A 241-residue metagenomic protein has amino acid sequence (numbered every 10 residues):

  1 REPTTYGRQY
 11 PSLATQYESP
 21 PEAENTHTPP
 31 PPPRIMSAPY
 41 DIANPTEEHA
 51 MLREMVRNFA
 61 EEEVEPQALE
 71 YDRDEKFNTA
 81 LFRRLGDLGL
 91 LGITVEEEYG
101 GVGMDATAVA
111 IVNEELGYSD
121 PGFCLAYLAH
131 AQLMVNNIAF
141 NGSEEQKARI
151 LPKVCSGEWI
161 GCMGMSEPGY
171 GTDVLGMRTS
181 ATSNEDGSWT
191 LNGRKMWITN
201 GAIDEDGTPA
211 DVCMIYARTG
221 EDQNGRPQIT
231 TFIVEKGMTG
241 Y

Functional and structural regions predicted by a protein language model:
R1-R34: Low-complexity proline/serine/threonine-rich segments in eukaryotic and viral proteins
P29-E48: Intrinsic disorder at enzyme termini
P66-L88: Short secondary-structure junction/hinge motifs that connect adjacent elements
D87-E158, N200-V212: Internal helix-loop-helix
G157-M165: A short, Trp-centered hydrophobic/proline-enriched beta-strand micro-motif
G169-M177: Active-site-adjacent elements of ketosynthase-type condensing enzymes
T179-T182: A structural signal for short hydrophobic beta-strand segments in well-ordered beta-sheet cores
S188, N192-Y241: A short core secondary-structure module
